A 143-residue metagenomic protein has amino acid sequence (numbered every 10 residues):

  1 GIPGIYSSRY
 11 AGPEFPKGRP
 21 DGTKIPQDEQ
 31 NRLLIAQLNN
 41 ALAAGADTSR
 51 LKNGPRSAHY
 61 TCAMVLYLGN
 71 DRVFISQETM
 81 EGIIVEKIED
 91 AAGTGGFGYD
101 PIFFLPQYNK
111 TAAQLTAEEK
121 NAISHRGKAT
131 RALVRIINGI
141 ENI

Functional and structural regions predicted by a protein language model:
G1-I143: Anionic-ligand binding patches
